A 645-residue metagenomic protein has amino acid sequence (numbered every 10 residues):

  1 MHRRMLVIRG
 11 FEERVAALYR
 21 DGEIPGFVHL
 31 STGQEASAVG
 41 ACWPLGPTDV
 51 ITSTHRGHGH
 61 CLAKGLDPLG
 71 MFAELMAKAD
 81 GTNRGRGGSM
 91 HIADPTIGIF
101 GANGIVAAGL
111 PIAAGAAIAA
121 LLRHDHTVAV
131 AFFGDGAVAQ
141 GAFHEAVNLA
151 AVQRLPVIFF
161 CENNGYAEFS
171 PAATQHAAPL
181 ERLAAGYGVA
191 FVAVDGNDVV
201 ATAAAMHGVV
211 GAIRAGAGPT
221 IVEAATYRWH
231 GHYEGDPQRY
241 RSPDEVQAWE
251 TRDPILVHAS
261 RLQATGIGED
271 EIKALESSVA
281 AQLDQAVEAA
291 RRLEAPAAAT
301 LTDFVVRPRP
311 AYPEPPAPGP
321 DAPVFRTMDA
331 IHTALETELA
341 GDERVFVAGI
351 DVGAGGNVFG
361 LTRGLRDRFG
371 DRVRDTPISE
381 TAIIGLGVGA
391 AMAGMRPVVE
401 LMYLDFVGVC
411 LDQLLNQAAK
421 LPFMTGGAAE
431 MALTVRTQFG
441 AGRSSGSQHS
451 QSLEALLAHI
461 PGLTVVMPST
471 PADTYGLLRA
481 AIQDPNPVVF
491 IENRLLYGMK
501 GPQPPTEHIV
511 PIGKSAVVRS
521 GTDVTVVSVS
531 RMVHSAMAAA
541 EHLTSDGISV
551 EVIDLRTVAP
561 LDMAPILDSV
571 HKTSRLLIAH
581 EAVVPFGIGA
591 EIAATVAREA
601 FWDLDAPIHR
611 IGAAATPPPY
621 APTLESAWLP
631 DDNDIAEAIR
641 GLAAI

Functional and structural regions predicted by a protein language model:
M1-A36, W43, A224, W229-H230 (+2 more regions): Conserved acidic/glycine
F11-V15, A79-D94, L180-E181, G353-R368 (+2 more regions): Acidic-glycine-rich active-site phosphate/pyrophosphate-binding loop
E13-A17, D21-Q153, P171-A177, E181 (+3 more regions): Cofactor-binding active-site loop characterized by glycine-rich and histidine/acidic residues
L18-I24, S89-N103, H126-F132, G165 (+8 more regions): Glycine/charged-rich beta-loop-alpha catalytic/anionic-binding loops adjacent to active sites
F27-Q34, H55-R56, I92-L110, G134 (+8 more regions): Active-site nucleophile and cofactor-binding loops and adjacent substrate-binding regions of central metabolic enzymes
C42, L62-L66, G104, G141-E145 (+12 more regions): Short acidic, glycine/serine/threonine-rich loops at helix termini
E74-N83, A151-C161, V373-D375, A418-T437: A glycine-rich helix N-cap at a beta->alpha junction
G98-D284, R292, A458-S574, I578-A579: Glycine-rich ThDP/TPP pyrophosphate-binding loop and its adjacent helix/strand module within ThDP-dependent enzymes
